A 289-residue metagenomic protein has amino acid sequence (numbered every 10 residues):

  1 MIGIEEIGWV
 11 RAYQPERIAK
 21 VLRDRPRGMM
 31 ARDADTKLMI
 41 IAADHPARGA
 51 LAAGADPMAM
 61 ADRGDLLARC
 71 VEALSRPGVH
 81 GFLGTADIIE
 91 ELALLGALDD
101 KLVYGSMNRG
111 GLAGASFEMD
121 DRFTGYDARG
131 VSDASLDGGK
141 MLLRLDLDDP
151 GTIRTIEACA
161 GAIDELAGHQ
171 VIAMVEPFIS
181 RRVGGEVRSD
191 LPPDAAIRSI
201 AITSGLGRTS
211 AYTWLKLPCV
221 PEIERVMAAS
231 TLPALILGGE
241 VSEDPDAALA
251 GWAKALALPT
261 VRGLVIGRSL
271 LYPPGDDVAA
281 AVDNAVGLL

Functional and structural regions predicted by a protein language model:
M1-D44, R48-G49, L92-D100: N-terminal amphipathic alpha-helix/helix-capping segment at the start of soluble metabolic enzymes
I40-A42, K216, V265: Structured core elements
A47, A53-G81, I89, L94-G96 (+4 more regions): Alpha/beta enzyme core
L51-G54, G275-D277: Short conserved micro-motifs at the rims of enzyme active sites and ligand-binding pockets
I88-I89, L271: Gly/Ser/Thr-rich loops at beta-strand to alpha-helix junctions that form or flank small-molecule/cofactor-binding
L237-E240, S269: Short, loop-centered acidic/histidine patches that primarily coordinate divalent metals
L264-L271: Short acidic/histidine-rich active-site segments
L271-L289: C-terminal helical cap(s) of enzyme catalytic domains, especially alpha/beta-barrels
